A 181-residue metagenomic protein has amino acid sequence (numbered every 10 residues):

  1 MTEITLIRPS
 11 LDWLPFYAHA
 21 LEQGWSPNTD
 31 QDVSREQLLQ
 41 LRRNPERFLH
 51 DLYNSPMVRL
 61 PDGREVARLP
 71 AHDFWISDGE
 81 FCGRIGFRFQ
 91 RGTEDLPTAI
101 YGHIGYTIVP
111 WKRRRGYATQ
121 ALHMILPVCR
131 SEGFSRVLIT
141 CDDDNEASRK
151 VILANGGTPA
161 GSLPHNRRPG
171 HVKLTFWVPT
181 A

Functional and structural regions predicted by a protein language model:
M1-H103, P110, V128, R167-A181: GNAT-family acyltransferases
I104, D143: Conserved phosphotransfer active-site motifs of two-component signaling proteins, especially the receiver
G105-I108, R114-S131, R149-A154: Conserved acetyl-CoA-binding loop-helix of GNAT-fold acetyltransferases
C129-T140: Conserved GNAT acetyl-CoA-binding A-motif
T140-C141, T158-L174: Conserved catalytic-core motifs of GNAT/GCN5-like acyltransferases
